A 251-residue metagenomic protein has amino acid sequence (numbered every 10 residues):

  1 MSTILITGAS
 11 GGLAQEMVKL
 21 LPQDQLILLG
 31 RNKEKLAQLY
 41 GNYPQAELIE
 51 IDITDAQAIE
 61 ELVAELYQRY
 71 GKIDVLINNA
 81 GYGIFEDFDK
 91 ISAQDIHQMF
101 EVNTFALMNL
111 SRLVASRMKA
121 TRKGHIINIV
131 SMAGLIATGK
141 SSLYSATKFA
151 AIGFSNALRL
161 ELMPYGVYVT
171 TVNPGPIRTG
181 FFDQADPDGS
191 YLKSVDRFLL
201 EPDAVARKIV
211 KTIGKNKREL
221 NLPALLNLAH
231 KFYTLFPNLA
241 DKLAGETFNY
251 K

Functional and structural regions predicted by a protein language model:
S10-G11: Conserved glycine-rich cofactor-binding loop
P22-Q38: Conserved glycine-rich Rossmann-like NAD(P)H-binding loop of the short-chain dehydrogenase/reductase
I51-E61, A93: The beta1-alpha1 cofactor-binding region of Rossmann-like NAD(H)/NADP(H)-dependent oxidoreductases
D87-F88, D95-H97: Substrate-binding pocket helix/loop in short-chain dehydrogenase/reductase
S111, T147: Active-site helix of classical SDR
S131: Residue(s) in the substrate-gating loop at a strand-loop-helix junction that position the organic substrate next
P164-A224: SDR active-site lid
